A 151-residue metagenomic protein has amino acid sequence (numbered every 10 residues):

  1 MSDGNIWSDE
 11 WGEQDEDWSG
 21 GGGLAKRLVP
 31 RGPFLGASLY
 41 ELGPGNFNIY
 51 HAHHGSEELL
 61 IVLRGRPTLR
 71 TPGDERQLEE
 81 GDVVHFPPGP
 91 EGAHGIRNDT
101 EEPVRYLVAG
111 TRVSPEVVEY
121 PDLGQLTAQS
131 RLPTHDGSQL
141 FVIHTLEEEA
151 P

Functional and structural regions predicted by a protein language model:
M1-F34, E119-P151: A short, N-terminal "cap"/entry segment at the start of jelly-roll beta-barrel domains of the cupin/DSBH fold
S38-H54, E91: Conserved short histidine dyad/triad with adjacent acidic residue
L39, T71-G73, N98, V108: Residue-level recognition of conserved beta-strand positions in structured domain cores
G55-T68, P72-G73: Glycine- and acidic-residue-biased ligand/ion/polar-headgroup-sensing regions
P72-G89: Short acidic-glycine-tyrosine-enriched beta hairpin
P88-E116: Ligand-binding loop in jelly-roll beta-barrel domains
